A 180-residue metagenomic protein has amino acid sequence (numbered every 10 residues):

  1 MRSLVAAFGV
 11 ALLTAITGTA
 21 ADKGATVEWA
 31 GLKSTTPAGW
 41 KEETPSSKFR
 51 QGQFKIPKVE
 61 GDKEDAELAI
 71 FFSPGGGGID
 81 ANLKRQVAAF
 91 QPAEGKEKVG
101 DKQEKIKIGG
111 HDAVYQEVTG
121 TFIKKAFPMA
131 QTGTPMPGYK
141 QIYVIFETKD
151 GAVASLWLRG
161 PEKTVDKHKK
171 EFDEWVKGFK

Functional and structural regions predicted by a protein language model:
M1-V5: Positively charged n-region of N-terminal signal peptides that target proteins for export
A6-A15: Bacterial N-terminal signal peptides
A20-D22: Boundary at the C-terminal end of the N-terminal hydrophobic targeting segment
G31, G76-A81, M136, E162-K170: Soluble non-cytosolic domains of exported or imported proteins
K33-A93: Secretory pathway targeting signatures of secreted, lumenal, and periplasmic proteins
W40, K149-K180: Surface-exposed amphipathic alpha-helical segments
F49-Q51, K84-F146: Signature of long, low-cysteine stretches enriched in small and polar/charged residues
L68-G76, Q103, L158-D166: Second-shell loop/turn segments in exported
